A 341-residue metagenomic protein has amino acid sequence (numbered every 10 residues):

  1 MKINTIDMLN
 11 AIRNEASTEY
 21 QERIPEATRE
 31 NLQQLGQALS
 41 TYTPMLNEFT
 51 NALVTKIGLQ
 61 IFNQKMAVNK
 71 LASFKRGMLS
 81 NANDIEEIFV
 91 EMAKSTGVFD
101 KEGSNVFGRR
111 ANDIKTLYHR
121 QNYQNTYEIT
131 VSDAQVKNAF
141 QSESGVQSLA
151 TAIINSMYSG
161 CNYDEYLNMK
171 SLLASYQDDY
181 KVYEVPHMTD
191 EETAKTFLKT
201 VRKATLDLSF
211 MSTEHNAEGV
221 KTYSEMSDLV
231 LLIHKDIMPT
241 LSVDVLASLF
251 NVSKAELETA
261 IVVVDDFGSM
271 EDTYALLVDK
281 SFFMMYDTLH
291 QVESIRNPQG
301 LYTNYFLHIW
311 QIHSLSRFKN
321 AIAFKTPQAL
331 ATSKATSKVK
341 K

Functional and structural regions predicted by a protein language model:
M1, T5, T28, L39-N47 (+5 more regions): Intrinsic-disorder-associated interaction segments
M1-I61, K254-K341: Extended, compositionally biased alpha-helical segments that mediate assembly or anchoring
Y20-T43, G97-V106, D178-T200, I309 (+1 more regions): Mature, Sec-exported extracytoplasmic domains of Gram-positive
E48-I129: Assembly/oligomerization interface modules of large self-assembling protein complexes
T55, L59, N155, S159-Y163 (+2 more regions): Extended, non-membrane alpha-helical segments enriched in charged/polar residues
Q64-A72, Y166, L173-Y183, H215-V220: Short glycine-rich, low-complexity/disordered patches
N112-K181, Y305-L307: Long, contiguous amphipathic alpha-helices that act as assembly "spine/axial" helices in icosahedral shell and virion
E192-R296: Extended oligomerization regions of viral-like shell subunits
